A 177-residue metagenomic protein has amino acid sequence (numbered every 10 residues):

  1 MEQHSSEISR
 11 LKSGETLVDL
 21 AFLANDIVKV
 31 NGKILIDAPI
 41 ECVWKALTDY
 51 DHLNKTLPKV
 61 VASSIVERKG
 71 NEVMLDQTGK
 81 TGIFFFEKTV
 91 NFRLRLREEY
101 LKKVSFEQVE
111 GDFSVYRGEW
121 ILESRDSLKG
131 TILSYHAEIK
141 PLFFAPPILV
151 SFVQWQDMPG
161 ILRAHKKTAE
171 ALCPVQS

Functional and structural regions predicted by a protein language model:
M1-G70: Hydrophobic ligand-binding cavity/cleft-lining segments
T16, V30, Q77-G79, K88-F92 (+3 more regions): One face of beta-strands
L23, N54, S64-E110, R163-Q176: Glycine-rich portal/gate segments that line the openings of hydrophobic small-molecule binding cavities
D26-V28, N71, K88, S114 (+1 more regions): Residue-level preference for beta-strand/loop junctions
N31-I34, S63-I65, N91-L96, R117-S124: Hydrophobic/aromatic beta-strand elements that line small-molecule binding cavities or substrate pockets in beta-rich
I36-I40, Y50, G79-I83, E98-Y100 (+3 more regions): Beta-strand elements of well-folded, non-transmembrane domains
V43-W44, L53, L96, L122 (+2 more regions): Hydrophobic pocket/interface hotspot
E107-Q156: Beta-strand/loop substructures that line and gate deep hydrophobic ligand-binding cavities in soluble
